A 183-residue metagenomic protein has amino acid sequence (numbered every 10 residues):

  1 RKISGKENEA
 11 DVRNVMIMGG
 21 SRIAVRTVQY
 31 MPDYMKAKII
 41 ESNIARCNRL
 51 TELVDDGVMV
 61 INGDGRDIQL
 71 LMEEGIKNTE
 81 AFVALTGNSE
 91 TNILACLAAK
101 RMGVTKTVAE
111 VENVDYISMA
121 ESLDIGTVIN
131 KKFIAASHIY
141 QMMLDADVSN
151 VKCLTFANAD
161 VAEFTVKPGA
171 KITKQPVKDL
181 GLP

Functional and structural regions predicted by a protein language model:
R1-P183: Cytosolic regulatory regions of ion transport systems
